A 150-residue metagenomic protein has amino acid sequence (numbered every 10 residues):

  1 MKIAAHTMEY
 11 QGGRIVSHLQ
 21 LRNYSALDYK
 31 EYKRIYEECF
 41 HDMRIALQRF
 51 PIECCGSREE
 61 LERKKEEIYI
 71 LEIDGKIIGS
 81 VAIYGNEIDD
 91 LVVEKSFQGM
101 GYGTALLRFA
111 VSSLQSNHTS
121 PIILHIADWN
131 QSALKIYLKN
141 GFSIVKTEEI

Functional and structural regions predicted by a protein language model:
M1-L19: Acyl-donor-binding surface of acyltransferase catalytic domains
Q20-R34: A short beta-loop-alpha structural element at the N-terminal edge of CoA-dependent acyl/N-acetyltransferase catalytic
E37-E59: Conserved GNAT-fold acetyl-CoA-binding loop/helix
R58-I70, E87: A short helix-loop-beta-strand connector motif used in the catalytic cores of GNAT acetyltransferases and, in some
K65-V81: Conserved beta-hairpin
F97, G101-A110: Conserved acetyl-CoA pyrophosphate-binding loop and the N-cap/start of the following alpha-helix in GNAT-like
L114-H125: Conserved GNAT acetyl-CoA-binding A-motif
L124-L134, I150: Conserved beta-strand-loop-alpha-helix junction that forms the acyl-donor binding cleft
